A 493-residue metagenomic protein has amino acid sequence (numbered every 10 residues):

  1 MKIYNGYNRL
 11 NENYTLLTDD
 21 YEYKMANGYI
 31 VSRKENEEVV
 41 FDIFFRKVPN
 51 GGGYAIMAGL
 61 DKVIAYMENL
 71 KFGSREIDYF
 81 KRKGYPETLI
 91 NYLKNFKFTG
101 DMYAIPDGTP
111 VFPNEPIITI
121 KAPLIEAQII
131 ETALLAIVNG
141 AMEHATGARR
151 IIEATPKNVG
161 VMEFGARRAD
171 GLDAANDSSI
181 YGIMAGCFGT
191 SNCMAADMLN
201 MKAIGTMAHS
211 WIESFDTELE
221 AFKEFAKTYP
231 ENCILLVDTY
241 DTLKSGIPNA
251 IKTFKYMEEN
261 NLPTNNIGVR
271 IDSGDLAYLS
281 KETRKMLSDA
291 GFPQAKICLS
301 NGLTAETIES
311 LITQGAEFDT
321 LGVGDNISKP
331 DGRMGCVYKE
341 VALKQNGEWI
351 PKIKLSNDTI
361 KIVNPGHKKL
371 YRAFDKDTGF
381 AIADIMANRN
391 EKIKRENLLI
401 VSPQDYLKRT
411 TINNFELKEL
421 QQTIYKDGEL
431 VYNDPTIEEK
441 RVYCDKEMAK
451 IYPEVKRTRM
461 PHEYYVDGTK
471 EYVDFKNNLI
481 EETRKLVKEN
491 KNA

Functional and structural regions predicted by a protein language model:
K2-E37, R46, N50-G52, A290 (+2 more regions): Gly/Ser/Thr/Ala-enriched C-terminal appendages of enzymes
K2-E38, K47-P49, G84-Y85, I90-T99 (+3 more regions): Buried, small/hydrophobic-residue-enriched core segments of structured protein domains
E37-K94: N-terminal, Lys/Arg-enriched amphipathic/low-complexity engagement segments that precede the first folded domain
G59-K62, E143, T436-K440: Short amphipathic alpha-helical segments
D78-Y79, T146-R150, F164-G165, K456-E463: Short coil/turn segments at secondary-structure boundaries
D101-P110, F475, N490-A493: Short histidine-centered loop motifs in beta-beta connectors
I204, V269, I297, D319-L321: Hydrophobic residues within beta-strands of alpha/beta enzymes
H209, S300, G324: Residue-level "edge-of-site" marker
